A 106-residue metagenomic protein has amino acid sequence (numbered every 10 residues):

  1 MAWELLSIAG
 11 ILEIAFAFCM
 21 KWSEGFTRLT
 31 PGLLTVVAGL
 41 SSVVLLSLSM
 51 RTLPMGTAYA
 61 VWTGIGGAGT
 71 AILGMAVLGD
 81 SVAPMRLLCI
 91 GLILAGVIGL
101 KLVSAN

Functional and structural regions predicted by a protein language model:
M1-N106: Polytopic alpha-helical membrane proteins, predominantly small-molecule transporters/carriers
